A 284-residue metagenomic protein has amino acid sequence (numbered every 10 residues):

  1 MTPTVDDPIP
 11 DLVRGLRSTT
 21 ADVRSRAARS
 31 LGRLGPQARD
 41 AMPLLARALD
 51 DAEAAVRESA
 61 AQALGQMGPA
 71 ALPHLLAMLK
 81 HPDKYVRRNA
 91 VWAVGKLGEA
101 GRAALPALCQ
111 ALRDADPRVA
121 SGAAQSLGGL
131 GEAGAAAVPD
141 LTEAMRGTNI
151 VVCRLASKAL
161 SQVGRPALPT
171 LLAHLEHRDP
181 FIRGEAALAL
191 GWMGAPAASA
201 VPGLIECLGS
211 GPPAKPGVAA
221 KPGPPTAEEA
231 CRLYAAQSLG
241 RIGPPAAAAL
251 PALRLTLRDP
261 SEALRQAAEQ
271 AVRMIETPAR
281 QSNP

Functional and structural regions predicted by a protein language model:
M1-V5, D22-Q37, R47, A54-P69 (+8 more regions): Structural detector for internal amphipathic alpha-helices that build alpha-solenoid repeat scaffolds
P3-G15, P36-D50, P69-K80, E99-R113 (+5 more regions): Amphipathic alpha-helical scaffolding segments comprising HEAT/armadillo-like alpha-solenoid repeats
T19-T20, A52-E53, P82-D83, A115-D116 (+5 more regions): Short inter-helical turns and helix N-cap capping residues of alpha-solenoid HEAT/ARM repeat scaffolds
L257-E269: Short glycine/proline-enriched turn or capping motifs at secondary-structure junctions
